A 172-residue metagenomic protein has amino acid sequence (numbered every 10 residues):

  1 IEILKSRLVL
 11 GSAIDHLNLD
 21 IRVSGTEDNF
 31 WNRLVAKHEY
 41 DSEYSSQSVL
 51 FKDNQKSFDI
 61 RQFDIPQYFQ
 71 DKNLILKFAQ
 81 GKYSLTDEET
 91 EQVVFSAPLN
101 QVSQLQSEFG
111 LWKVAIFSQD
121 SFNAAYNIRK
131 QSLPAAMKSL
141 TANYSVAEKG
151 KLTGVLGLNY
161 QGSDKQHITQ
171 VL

Functional and structural regions predicted by a protein language model:
I1-G25, K77-A125, R129-K138, A142-L172: Beta-strand-loop-alpha "switch" segments that mediate conformational coupling across diverse proteins
L17-R22, E27, W31-V93: Non-transmembrane, solvent-exposed regions of membrane trafficking/translocation machinery
